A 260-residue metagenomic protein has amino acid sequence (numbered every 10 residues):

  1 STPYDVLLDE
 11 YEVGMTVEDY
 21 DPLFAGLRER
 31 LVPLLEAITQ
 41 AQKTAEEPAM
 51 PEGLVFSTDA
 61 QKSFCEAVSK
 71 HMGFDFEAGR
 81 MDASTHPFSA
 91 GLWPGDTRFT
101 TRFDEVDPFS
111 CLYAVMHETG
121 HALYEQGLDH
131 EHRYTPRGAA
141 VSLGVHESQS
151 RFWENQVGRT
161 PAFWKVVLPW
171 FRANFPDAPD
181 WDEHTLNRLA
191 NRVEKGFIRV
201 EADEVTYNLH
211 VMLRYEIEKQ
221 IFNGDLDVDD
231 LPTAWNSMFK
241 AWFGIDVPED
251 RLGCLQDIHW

Functional and structural regions predicted by a protein language model:
S1-P108: Contiguous, non-catalytic segments that form substrate-binding/exosite surfaces or channel walls
G14-E18, A37-A49, D129-P136, V157-L168 (+1 more regions): Inter-helical turn/loop segments and adjacent helix faces that build the functional surface of alpha-helical bundle
L23, S57, G91-G95, D104-L112 (+8 more regions): Secondary-structure capping and boundary motifs in well-ordered enzyme cores
A45-P51, T97-E105, D129-P136, F197-A202 (+2 more regions): Glycine- and acidic
S89-R98, A122-D129, E183-R192, P248-G253: Active-site-adjacent bridging/hinge elements
F103, S110-H130, E147-E154: Active-site recognition of the HExxH zinc-binding catalytic motif
V157-H259: Long, amphipathic alpha-helical stalk/connector segments used for oligomerization, subunit docking, or mechanical
